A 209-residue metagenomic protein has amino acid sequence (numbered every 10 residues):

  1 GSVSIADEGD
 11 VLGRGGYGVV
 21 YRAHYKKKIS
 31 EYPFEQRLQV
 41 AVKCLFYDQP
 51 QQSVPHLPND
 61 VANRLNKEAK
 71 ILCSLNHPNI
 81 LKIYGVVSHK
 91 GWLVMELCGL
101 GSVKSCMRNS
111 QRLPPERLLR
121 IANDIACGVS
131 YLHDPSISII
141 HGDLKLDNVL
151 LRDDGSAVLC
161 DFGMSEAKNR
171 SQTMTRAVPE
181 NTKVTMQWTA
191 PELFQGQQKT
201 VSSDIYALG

Functional and structural regions predicted by a protein language model:
G9-G16, V20: Protein kinase glycine-rich loop
V19-Q51: Glycine-rich ATP phosphate-binding loop
K82-G91: Short beta-strand micro-motifs within the conserved protein kinase catalytic domain, predominantly in the N-lobe
V103-L113: AlphaC helix of the protein kinase catalytic domain
I121-A122: Activation segment signature within eukaryotic-like protein kinase domains
H133-L151: Catalytic-loop of the protein kinase fold
D147, R152-Q187: Activation segment/activation loop of eukaryotic-type protein kinase catalytic domains
